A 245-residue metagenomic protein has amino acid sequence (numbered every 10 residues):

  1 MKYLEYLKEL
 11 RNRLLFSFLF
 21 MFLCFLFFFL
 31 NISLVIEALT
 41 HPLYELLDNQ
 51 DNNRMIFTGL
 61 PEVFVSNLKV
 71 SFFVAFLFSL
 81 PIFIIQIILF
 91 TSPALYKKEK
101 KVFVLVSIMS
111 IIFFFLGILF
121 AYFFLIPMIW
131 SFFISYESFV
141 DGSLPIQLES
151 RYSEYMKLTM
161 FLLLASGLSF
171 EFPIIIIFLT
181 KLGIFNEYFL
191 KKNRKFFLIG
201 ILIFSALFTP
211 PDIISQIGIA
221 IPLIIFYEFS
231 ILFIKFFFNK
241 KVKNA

Functional and structural regions predicted by a protein language model:
M1-A245: Membrane topogenic/interface segments and analogous intrinsically disordered interaction regions
